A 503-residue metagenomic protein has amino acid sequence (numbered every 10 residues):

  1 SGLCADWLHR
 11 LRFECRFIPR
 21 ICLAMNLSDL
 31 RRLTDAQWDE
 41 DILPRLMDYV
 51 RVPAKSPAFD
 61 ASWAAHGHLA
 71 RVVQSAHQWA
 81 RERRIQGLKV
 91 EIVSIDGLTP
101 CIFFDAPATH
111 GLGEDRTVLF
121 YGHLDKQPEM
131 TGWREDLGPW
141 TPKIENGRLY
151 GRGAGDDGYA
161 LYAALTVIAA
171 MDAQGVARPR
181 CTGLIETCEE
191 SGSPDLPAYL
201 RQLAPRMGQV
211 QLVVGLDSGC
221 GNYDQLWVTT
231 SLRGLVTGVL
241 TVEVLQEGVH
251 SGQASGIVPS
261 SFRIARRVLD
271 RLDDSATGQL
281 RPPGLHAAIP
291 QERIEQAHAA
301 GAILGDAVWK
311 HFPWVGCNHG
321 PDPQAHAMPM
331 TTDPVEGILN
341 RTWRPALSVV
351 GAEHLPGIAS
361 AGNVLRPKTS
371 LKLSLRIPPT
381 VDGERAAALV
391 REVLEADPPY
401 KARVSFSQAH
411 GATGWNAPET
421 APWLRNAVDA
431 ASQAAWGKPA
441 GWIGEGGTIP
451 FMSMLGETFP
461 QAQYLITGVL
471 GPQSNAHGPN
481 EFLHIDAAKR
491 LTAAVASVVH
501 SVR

Functional and structural regions predicted by a protein language model:
N26-G132, K368, K372, R385: N-terminal helical capping/dimerization or prosegment-like subdomains of hydrolases acting on amide or phosphate bonds
L112-I185, R490: Active-site metal-coordination/substrate-binding segment of hydrolases, especially metallo-dependent peptidases
G113, N222, L280-K368, R376-E392 (+2 more regions): An extended, acidic, His-containing surface patch that forms the Zn2+-binding/catalytic region of metallohydrolases
L124-K126, R148, L184-S193, L216-G221 (+3 more regions): Acidic, glycine-rich active-site loops and adjacent beta-strand->loop/helix elements that engage anionic groups
L149, G153-S231: Acidic/histidine-rich catalytic neighborhood of metal-dependent amide-processing enzymes
S255-A276: A short core secondary-structure module
